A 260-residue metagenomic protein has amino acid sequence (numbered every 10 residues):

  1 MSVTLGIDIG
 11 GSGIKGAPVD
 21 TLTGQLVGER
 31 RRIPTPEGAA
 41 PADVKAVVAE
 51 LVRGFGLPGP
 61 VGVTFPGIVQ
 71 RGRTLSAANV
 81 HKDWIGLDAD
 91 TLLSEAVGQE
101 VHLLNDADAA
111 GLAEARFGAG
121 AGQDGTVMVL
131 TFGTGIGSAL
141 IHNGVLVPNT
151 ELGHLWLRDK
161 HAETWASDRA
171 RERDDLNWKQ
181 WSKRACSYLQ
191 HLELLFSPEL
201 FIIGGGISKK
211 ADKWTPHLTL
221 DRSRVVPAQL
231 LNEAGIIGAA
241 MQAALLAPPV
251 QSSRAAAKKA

Functional and structural regions predicted by a protein language model:
M1-L5, A17-T21, G28-R31, G38-A42 (+8 more regions): Glycine/GP-enriched mid-protein hinge/lid loop-to-helix segment characteristic of carbohydrate kinases
I7-S12: Asp-based phosphoryl-transfer active-site loop
G13, L192, P198-L218, V226-N232: Glycine-rich phosphate-binding loops at beta-strand->alpha-helix junctions
G13, Q25-L26, T74, L146: Hydrophobic "anchor" residues
I14, I68-Q70, G135-A139, S208: Short, acidic Gly/Pro/Ser/Thr-rich loop/turn segments
E29, G38-A49, R53, L57-V61 (+2 more regions): Glycine-rich phosphate-binding loop and adjoining helix at the ATP-binding site of ATP-dependent phosphoryl-transfer
V61-G67, F132-T134, E199-I207, A228-Q229 (+1 more regions): Glycine-rich beta-strand-to-loop/alpha-helix junction loops that act as flexible
